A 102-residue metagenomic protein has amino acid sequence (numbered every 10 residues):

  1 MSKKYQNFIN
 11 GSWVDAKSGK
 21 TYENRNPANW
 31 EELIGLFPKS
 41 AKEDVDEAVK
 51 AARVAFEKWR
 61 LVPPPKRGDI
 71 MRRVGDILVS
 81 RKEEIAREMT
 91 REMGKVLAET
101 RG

Functional and structural regions predicted by a protein language model:
M1-L36, D69, R73: Terminal low-complexity tails and localization/encapsulation signals of metabolic enzymes
W30-G102: Glycine-rich loop-to-alpha-helix module at the N-terminal edge of alpha/beta enzyme cores
